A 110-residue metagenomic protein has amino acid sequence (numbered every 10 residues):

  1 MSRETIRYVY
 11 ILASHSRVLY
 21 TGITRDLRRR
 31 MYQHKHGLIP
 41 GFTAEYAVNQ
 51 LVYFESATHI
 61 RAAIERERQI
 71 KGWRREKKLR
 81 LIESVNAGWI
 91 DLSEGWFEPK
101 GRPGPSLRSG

Functional and structural regions predicted by a protein language model:
M1-P40, A44-A57, R61-R68, V85-S109: GIY-YIG nuclease catalytic motif and its immediate N-terminal context
R68-L81: Short arginine-rich
